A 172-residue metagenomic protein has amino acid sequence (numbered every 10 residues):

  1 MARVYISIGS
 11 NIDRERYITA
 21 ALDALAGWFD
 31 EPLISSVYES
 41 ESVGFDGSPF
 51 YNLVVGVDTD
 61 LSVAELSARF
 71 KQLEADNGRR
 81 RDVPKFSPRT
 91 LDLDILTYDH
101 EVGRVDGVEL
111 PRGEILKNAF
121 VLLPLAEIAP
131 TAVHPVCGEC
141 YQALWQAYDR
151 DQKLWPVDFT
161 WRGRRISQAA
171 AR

Functional and structural regions predicted by a protein language model:
M1-Y5: Extreme N-terminal starter segment of soluble prokaryotic enzymes
I8-S10, V55-L61, T97-H100: Short beta-strand-to-loop capping motifs
D13-R16: Short N-terminal binding/cap micro-motifs at the start of the first secondary-structure element
A20-S67: Short, surface-exposed acidic-centric catalytic microdomains
G44-F50, A64-S67, Q72-R172: Flexible, gly/pro- and Lys/Arg-enriched active-site loops
